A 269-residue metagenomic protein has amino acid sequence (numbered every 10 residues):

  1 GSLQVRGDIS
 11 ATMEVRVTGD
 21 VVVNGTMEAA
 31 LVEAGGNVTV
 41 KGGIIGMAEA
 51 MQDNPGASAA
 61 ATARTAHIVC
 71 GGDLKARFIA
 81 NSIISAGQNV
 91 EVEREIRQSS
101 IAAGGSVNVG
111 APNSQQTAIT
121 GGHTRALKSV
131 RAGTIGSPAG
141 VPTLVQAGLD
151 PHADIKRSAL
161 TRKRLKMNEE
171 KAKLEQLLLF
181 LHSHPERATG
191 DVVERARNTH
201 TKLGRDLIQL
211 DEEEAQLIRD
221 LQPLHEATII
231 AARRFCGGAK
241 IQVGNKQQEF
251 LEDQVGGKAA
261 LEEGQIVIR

Functional and structural regions predicted by a protein language model:
G1-T12, R16: Intrinsically disordered, low-complexity linker/loop segments enriched in Gly/Pro and charged/polar residues
D8, N24-T26, G43, E95: Surface-exposed loop/turn segments connecting beta-strands in extracellular beta-rich domains
M13-E14, G25, G133-T134: Short helix/loop capping segments that flank catalytic or ligand/cofactor-binding pockets
V21: Polar interaction faces of repeat-based domains
G25-E28, G36: Flexible glycine-rich active-site/ligand-binding loops centered on an Asp-His dyad
V40, I45-R269: Intrinsically disordered, low-complexity terminal regions
